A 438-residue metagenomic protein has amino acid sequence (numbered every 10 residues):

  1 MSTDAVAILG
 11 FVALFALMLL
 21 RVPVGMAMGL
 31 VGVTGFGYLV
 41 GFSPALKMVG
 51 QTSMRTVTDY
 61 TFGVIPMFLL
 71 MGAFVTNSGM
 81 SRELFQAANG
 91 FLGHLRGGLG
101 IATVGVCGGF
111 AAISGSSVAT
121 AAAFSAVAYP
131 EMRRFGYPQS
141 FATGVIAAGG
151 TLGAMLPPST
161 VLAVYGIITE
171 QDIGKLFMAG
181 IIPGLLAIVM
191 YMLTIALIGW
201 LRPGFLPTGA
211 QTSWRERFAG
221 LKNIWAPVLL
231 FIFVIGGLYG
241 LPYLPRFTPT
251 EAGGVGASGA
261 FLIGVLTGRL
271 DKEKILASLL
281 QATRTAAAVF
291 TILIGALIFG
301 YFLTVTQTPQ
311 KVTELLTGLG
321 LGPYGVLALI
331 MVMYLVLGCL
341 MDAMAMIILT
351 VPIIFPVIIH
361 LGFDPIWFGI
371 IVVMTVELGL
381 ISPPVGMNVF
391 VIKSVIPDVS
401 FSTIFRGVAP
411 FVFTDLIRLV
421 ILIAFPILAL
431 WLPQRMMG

Functional and structural regions predicted by a protein language model:
M1-G438: Alpha-helical transmembrane segments of multi-pass membrane transport proteins
